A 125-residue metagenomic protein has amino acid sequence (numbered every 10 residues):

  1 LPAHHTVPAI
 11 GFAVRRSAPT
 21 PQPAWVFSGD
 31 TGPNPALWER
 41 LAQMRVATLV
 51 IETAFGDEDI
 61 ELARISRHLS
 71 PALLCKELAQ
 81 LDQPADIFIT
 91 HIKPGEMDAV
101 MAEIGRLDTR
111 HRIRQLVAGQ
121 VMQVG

Functional and structural regions predicted by a protein language model:
L1-L37, V121-G125: Core dinuclear metal-dependent hydrolase active-site scaffold
G32-Q120: Cap/insert and terminal regions of metallo-dependent hydrolase folds
